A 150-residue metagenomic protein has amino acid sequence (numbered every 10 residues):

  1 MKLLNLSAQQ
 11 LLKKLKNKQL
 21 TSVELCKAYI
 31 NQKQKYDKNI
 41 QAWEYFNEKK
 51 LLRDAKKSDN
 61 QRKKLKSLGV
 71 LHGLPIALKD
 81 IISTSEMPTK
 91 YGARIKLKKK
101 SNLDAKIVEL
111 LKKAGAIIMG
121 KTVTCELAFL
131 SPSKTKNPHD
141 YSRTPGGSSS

Functional and structural regions predicted by a protein language model:
M1-R53: An N-terminal boundary/leader segment
L15-K18, V70, L130: Short conserved micro-motifs on helix faces and helix-strand junctions that flank and scaffold key functional residues
Q19, K66-S67, M87: Conserved SET/PR domain catalytic loop and adjacent active-site segment of histone-lysine N-methyltransferases
Q32, Y36, D54, S58 (+2 more regions): Short alpha-helical functional segments enriched in proximate histidine and acidic residues
I40-W43, L65, C125: Short, polar/charged, Gly/Pro-enriched helix-capping and turn/loop motifs at alpha-helix termini and inter-helix linkers
S58-P75: Immediate post-signal peptide segment of exported/extracytoplasmic ligand-binding proteins
H72-S150: Short glycine/serine-rich loop/turn segments
